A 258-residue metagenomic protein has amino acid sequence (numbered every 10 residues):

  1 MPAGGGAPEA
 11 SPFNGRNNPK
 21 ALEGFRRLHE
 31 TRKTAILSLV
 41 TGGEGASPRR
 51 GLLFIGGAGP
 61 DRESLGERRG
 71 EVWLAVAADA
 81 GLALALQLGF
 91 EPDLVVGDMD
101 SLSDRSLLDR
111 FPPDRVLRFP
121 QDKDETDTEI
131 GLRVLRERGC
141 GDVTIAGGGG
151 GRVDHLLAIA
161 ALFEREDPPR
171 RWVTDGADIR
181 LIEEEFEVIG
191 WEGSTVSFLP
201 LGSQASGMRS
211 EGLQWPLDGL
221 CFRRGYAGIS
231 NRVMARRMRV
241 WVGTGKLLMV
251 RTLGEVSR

Functional and structural regions predicted by a protein language model:
R27-L28, R32-L52, R236-R258: SAM-dependent methyltransferases
R32-D109: N-terminal beta-strand-loop-alpha-helix module at the start of alpha/beta ligand-binding or catalytic domains
L82-L84, S101-D104, E125, R152-V153 (+1 more regions): Short gly/pro/ser/thr-enriched loop/turn and capping motifs at secondary-structure boundaries
V116-E137: Short phosphate-binding loop-to-helix
V153-E164: Short Gly/Thr/Asp-enriched flexible loops that form oxyanion-binding sites at enzyme active sites
D167-R180: Short, acidic/small-residue loops that bind anionic groups at enzyme active sites
D175, I182-R258: Long, charged alpha-helical interface segments
